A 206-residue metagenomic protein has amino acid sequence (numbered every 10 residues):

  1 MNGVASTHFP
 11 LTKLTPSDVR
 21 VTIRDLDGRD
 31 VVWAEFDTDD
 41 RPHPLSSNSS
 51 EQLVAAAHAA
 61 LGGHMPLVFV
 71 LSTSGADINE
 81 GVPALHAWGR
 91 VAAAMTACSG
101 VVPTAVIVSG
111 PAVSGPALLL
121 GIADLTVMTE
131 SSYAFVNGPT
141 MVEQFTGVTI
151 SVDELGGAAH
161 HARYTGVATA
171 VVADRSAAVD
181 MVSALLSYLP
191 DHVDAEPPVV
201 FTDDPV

Functional and structural regions predicted by a protein language model:
M1-A105, P111, P116-L118, I122-N137 (+1 more regions): Terminal-region recognition feature
T140-E143: Conserved P-loop NTPase
